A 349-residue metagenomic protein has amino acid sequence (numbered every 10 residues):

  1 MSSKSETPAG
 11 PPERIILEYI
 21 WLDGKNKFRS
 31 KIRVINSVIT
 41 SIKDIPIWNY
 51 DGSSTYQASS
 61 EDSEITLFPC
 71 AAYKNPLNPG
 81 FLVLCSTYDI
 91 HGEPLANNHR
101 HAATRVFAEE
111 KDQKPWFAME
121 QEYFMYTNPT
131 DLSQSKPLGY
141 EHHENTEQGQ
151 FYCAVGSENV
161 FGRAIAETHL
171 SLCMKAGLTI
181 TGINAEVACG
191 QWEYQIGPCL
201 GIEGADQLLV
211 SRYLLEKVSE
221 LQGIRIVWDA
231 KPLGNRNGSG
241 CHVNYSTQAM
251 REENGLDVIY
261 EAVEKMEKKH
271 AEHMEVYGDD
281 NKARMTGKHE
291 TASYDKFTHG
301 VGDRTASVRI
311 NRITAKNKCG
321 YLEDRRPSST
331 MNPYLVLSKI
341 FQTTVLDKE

Functional and structural regions predicted by a protein language model:
S2-E349: Glycine-rich, acidic/polar active-site loops that bind/position phosphate-bearing ligands
